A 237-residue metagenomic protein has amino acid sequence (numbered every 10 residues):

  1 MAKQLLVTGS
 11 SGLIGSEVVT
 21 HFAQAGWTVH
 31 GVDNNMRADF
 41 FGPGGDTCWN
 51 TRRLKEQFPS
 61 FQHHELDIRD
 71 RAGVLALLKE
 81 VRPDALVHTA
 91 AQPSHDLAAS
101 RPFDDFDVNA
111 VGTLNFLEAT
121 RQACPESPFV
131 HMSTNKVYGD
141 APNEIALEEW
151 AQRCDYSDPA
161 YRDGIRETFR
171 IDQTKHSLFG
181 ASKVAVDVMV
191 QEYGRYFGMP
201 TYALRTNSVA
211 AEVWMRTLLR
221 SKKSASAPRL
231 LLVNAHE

Functional and structural regions predicted by a protein language model:
M1-A211: N-terminal Rossmann-like NAD(P)+-binding domain of SDR-like oxidoreductases, especially those catalyzing
L178-A181, A185, M189, Y202-A203 (+2 more regions): Substrate-positioning beta->alpha
